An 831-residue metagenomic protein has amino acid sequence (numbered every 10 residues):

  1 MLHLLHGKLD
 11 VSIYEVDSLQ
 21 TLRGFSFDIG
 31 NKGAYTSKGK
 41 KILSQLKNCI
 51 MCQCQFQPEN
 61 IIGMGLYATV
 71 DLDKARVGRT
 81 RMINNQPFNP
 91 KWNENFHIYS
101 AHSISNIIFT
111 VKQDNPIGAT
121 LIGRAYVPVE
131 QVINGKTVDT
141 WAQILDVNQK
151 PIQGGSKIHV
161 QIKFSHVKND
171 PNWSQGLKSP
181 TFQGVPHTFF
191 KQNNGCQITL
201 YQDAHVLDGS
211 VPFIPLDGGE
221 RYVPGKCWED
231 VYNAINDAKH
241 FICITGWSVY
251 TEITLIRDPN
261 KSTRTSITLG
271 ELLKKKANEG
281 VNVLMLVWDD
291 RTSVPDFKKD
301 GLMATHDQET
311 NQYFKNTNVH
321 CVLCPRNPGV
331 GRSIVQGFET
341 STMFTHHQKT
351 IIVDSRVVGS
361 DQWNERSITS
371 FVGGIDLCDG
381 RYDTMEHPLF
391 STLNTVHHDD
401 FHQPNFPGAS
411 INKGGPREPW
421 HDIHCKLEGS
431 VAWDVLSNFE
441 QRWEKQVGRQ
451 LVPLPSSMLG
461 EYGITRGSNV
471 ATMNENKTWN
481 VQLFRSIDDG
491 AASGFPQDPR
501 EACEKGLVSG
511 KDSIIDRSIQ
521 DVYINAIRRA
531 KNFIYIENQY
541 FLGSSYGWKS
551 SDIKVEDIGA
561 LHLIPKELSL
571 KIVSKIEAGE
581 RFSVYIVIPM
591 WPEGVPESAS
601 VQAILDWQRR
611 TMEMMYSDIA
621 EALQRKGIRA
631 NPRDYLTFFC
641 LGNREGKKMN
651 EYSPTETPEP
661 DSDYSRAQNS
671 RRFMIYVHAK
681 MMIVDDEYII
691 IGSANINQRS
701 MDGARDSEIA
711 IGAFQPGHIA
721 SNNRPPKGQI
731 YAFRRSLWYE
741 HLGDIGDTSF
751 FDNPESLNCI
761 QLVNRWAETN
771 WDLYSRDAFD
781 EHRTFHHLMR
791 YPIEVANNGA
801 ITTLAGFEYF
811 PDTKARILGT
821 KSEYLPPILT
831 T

Functional and structural regions predicted by a protein language model:
H6-K8, T21-G24, D28-N31, Q53-Y67 (+13 more regions): HKD-type phospholipase D/PLD-like phosphodiesterase module
L9-E15: A short, amphipathic beta-strand motif
V16-T21, F27-A34, R79, I83-Q86 (+8 more regions): Intrinsically disordered, low-complexity terminal tails and linkers in large eukaryotic cytosolic proteins
N31-I50: Mixed-charge, low-complexity intrinsically disordered segments
L269, Y523, I536, I564-I572: Extended, hydrophobic alpha-helical segments in both membrane/secreted and soluble proteins
G543-D557: Active-site His/acidic residue clusters
L636-E645, P658-S665, N669-S670, M674-I675 (+1 more regions): Pan-eukaryotic secretory-pathway lumenal catalytic ectodomains of glycan-active enzymes
